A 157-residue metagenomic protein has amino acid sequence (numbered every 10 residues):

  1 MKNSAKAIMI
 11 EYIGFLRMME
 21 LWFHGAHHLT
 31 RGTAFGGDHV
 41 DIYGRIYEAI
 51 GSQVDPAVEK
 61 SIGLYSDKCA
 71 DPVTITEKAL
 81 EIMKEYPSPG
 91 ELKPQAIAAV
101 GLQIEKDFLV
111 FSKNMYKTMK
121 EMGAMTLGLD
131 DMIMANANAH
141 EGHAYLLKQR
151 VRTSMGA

Functional and structural regions predicted by a protein language model:
M1-Y12, M19, G90, P94-I97 (+1 more regions): Disorder-to-helix initiation segments
Y12-R31, K60, F108-K120, H143-K148: Long, well-ordered alpha-helical segments
I13, R17-E20, G44-Y47, G51 (+4 more regions): Generic structural concept
I13, T30, K68-M83, E105-L109 (+1 more regions): Long, contiguous binding/interaction regions
M19-R45, S66-D67, M115-G128: Helix-loop segments that flank and shape redox-cofactor active sites
D38-E77: Conserved alpha-helical segments that form or flank metal/cofactor-binding pockets of metalloenzymes
K60, D130-G156: Short, contiguous alpha-helical
E77-N138: Acidic/histidine-rich alpha-helical segments that form the ligand environment of transition-metal centers
